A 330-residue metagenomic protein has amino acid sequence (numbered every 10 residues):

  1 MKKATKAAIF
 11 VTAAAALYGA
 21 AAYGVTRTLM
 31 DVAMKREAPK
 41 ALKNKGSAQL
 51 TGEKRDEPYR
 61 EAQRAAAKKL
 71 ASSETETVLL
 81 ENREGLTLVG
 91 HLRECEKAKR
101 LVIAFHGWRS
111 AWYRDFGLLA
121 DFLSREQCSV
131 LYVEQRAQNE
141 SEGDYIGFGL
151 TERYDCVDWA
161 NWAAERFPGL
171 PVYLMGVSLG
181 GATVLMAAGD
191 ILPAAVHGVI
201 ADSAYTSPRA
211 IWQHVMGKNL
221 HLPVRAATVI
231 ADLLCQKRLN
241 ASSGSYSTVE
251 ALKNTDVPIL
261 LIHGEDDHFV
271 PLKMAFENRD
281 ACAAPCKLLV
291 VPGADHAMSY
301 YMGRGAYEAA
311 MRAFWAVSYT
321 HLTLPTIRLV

Functional and structural regions predicted by a protein language model:
A14-L80: An N-terminal hydrophobic leader/cap segment in hydrolases
R109-D121: The serine-hydrolase catalytic nucleophile loop
W112, R136-F167, P171: Catalytic nucleophile-loop/oxyanion-hole region of alpha/beta-hydrolase and closely related hydrolase-like folds
S124-E142: Conserved alpha/beta-hydrolase
M186-A241: Hydrolase active-site cap/lid region
T255, L261-H263: Short beta-strand/loop motif that positions the catalytic acidic residue of the alpha/beta-hydrolase fold
A294-R304: Catalytic histidine-centered segment of alpha/beta-hydrolase-like enzymes
T320-T326: Conserved small/polar residues in nucleotide/adenosyl-binding loops
